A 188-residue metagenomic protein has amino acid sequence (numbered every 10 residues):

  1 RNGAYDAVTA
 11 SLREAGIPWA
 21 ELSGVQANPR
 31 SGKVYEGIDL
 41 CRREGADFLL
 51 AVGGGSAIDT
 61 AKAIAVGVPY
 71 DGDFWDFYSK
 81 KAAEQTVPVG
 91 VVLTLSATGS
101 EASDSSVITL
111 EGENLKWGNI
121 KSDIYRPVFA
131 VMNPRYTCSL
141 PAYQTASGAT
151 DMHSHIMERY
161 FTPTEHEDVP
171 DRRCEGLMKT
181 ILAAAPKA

Functional and structural regions predicted by a protein language model:
R1-F48: ATP/NTP phosphate-donor binding region
V8, A61-I64, I181: Hydrophobic packing residues within well-ordered alpha-helices of enzyme cores
S23-V25, L93, R135: Residues at the C-termini of beta-strands that transition into short coil/loop
G32-M132: Glycine/threonine-rich beta-strand-loop-alpha-helix active-site module that forms ligand/phosphate-binding
S105-A188: Carboxylate- and glycine-rich phosphate/diphosphate-binding segment that chelates Mg2+/Mn2+
